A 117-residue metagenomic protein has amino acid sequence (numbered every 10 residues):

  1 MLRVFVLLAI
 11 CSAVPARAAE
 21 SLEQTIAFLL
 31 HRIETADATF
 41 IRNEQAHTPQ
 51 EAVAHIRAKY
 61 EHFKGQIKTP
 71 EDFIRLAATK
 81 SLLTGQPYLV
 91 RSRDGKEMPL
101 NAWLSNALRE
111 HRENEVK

Functional and structural regions predicted by a protein language model:
V4-A13: Sec-dependent N-terminal signal peptides
L7, L22, A54-I56: Generic detector of short, locally flexible boundary/turn motifs and exposed helical patches
V14-A19: Sec/Tat signal peptide C-region and signal peptidase I cleavage site
E20-A36: Immediate post-signal-peptide N-terminus of mature secreted/exported proteins
T39, E44-K117: Compact alpha-helical subdomains of small soluble proteins
